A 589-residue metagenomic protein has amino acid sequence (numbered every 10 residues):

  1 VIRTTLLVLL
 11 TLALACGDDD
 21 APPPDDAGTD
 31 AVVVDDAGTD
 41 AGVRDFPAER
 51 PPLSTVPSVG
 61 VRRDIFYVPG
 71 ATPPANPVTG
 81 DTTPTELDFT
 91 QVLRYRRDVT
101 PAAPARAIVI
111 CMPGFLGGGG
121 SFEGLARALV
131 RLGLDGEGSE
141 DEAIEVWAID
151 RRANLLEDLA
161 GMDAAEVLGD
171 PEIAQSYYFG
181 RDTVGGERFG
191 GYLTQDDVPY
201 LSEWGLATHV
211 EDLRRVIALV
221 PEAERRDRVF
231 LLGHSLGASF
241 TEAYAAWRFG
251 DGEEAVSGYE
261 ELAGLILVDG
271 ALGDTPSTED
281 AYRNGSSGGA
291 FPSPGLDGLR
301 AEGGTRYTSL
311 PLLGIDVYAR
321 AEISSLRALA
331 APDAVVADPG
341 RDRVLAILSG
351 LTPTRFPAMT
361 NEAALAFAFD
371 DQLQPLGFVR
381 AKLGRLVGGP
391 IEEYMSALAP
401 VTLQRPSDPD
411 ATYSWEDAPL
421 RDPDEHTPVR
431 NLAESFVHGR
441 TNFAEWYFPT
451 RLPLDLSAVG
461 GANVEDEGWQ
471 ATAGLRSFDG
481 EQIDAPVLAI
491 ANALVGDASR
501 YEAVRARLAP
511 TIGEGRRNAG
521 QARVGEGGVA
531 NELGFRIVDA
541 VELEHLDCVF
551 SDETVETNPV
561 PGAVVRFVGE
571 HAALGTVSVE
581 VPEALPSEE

Functional and structural regions predicted by a protein language model:
L12-D45: Ser/Thr-rich, Pro/Gly/Ala-heavy low-complexity intrinsically disordered linkers and tails of secreted extracellular
R44-P101: N-terminal cap/lid segment of alpha/beta-hydrolase-fold proteins
V99-P171: Short, surface-exposed "cap/lid" segments of acyl-processing enzymes
D150, F356-P586: C-terminal subdomain of alpha/beta-hydrolase-fold enzymes, centered on the catalytic histidine and its supporting
E166-P221: Alpha/beta-hydrolase active-site loop
E224-S235: Alpha/beta-hydrolase fold nucleophile elbow
G233-A243: Glycine-rich nucleophile elbow surrounding the catalytic serine of serine-hydrolase chemistry
A245-G340: A catalytic-pocket lid/entrance helix-loop region that shapes and gates access to the active site across common
